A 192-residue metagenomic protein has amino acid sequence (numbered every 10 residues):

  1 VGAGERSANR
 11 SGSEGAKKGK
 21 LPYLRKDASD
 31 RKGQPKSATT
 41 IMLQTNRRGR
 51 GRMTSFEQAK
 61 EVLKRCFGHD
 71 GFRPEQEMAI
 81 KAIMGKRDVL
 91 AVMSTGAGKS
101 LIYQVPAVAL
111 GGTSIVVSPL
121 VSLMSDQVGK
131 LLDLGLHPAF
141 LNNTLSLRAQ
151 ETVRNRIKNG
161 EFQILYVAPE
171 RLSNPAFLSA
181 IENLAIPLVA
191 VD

Functional and structural regions predicted by a protein language model:
A3, S7, S11-K18, L24-Q34: Short, low-complexity, charge-dense intrinsically disordered segments
K36-R52: Short, Lys/Arg-enriched N-terminal segments with co-localized hydrophobic residues within the first ~10-30 amino acids
M53-S94: Conserved pre-motif I regulatory segment
K60, I115, V121-V167: Conserved nucleic-acid-binding Ia/Ib motif block in the N-terminal RecA-like helicase ATPase lobe
G85-A91, G112-T113, E161-Q163: Pre-Walker A (Motif I) flank of P-loop NTPase domains
K86-V105, V117: Walker A/P-loop
Q163, F177-D192: SF2 helicase catalytic motif II
